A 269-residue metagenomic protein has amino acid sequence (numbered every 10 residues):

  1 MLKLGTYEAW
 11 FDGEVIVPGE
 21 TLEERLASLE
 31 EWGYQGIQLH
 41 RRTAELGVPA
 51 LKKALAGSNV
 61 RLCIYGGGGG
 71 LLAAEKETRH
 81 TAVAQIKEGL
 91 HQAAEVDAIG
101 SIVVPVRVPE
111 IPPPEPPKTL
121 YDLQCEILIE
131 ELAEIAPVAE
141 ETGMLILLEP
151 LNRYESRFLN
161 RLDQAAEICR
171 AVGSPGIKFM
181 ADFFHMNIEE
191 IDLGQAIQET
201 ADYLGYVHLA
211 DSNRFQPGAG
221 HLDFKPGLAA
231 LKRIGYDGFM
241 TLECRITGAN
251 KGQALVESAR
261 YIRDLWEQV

Functional and structural regions predicted by a protein language model:
M1-E95, L123-C125, I129, S174 (+2 more regions): N-terminal pre-domain/capping segments
L2-A9, I37-L39, L62-G67, S101-V103 (+4 more regions): Hydrophobic faces of well-ordered beta-strands that scaffold small-molecule active sites in alpha/beta enzyme cores
F11-G19, L26, A73, E155-L159 (+5 more regions): Gly/Pro-rich active-site loop or hairpin
R42, V106, L151, S212 (+1 more regions): Flexible loop residues that form catalytic and substrate-binding hotspots at small-molecule/glycan-binding clefts
E45-L46, E110, Q216: Short glycine-rich, flexible loops that bind phosphorylated cofactors or substrates
V48-N59, E131-A139, A196-E199, P226-A230: Catalytic-core regions built around general acid/base machinery
A56-G57, K76-F179: Active-site acidic/histidine proton-transfer and metal-coordination neighborhood in alpha/beta enzyme cores
